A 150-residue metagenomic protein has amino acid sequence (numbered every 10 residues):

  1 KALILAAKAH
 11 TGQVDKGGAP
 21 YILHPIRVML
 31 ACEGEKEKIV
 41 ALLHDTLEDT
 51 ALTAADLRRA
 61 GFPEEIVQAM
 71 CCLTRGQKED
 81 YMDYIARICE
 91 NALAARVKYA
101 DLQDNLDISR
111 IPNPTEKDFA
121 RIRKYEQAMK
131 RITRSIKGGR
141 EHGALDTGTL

Functional and structural regions predicted by a protein language model:
K1-L150: Active-site helical microenvironments for divalent-metal-assisted chemistry
